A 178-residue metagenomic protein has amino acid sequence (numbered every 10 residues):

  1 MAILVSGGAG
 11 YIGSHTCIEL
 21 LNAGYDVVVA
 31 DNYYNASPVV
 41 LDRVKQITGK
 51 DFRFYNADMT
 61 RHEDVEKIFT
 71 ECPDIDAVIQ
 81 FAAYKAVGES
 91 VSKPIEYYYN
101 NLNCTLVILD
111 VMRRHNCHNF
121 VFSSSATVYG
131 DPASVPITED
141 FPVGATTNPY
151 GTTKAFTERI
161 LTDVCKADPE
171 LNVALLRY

Functional and structural regions predicted by a protein language model:
M1-R177: N-terminal Rossmann-like NAD(P)+-binding domain of SDR-like oxidoreductases, especially those catalyzing
